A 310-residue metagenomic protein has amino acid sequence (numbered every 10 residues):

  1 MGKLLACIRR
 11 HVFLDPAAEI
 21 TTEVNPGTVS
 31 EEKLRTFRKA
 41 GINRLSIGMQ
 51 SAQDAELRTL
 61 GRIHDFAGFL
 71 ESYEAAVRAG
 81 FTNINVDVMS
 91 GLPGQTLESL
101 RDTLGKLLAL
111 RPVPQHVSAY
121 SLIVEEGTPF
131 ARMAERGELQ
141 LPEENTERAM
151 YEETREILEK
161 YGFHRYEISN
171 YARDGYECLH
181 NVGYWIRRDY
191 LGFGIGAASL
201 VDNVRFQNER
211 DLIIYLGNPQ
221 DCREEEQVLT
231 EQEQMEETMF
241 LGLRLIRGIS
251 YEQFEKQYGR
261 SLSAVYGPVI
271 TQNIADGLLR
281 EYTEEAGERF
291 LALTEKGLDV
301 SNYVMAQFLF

Functional and structural regions predicted by a protein language model:
M1-S263: C-terminal scaffold of the Radical SAM
A52, E284-A286, L298: Short strand-connecting beta-turns/loops that link adjacent beta-strands
G259-A275: Short amphipathic alpha-helical interaction segments
I274-A286: A short, conserved structural fragment
G287-T294: Minor-groove-contacting beta-hairpin "wing" of winged helix-turn-helix DNA-binding domains
E295-F310: Short, amphipathic alpha-helical interaction segments positioned at domain boundaries
